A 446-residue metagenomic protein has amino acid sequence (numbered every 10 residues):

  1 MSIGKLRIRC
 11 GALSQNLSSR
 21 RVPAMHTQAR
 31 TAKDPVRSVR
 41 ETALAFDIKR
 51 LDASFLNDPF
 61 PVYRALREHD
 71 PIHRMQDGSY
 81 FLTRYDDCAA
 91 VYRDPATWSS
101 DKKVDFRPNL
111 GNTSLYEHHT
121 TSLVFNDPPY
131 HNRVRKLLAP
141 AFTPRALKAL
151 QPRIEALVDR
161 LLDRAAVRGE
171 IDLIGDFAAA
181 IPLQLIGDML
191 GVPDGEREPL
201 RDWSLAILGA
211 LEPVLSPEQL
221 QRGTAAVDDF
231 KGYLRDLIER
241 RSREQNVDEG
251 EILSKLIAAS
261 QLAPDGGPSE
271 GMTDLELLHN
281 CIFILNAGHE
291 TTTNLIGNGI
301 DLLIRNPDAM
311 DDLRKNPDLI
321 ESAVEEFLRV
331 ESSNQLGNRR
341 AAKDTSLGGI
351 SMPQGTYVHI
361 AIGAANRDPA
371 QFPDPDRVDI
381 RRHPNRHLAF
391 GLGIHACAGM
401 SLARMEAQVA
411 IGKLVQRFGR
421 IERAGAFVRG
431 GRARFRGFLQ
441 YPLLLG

Functional and structural regions predicted by a protein language model:
I3-K5, C10-G446: Cytochrome P450
